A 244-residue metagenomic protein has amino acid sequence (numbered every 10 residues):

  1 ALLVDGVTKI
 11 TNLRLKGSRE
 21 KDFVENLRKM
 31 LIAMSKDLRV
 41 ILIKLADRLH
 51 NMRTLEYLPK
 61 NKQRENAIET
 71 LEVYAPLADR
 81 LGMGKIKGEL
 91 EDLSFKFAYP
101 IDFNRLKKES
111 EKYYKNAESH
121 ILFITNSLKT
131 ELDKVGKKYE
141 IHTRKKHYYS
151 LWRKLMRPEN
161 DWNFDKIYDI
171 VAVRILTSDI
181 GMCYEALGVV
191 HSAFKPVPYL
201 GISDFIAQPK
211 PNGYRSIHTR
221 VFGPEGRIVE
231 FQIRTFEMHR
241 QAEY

Functional and structural regions predicted by a protein language model:
A1-T8, N12, M83: Hydrophobic or amphipathic alpha-helical targeting/insertion segments
N12-M30, S35-D37, I41, R48-Y244: Nucleic-acid processing machinery
